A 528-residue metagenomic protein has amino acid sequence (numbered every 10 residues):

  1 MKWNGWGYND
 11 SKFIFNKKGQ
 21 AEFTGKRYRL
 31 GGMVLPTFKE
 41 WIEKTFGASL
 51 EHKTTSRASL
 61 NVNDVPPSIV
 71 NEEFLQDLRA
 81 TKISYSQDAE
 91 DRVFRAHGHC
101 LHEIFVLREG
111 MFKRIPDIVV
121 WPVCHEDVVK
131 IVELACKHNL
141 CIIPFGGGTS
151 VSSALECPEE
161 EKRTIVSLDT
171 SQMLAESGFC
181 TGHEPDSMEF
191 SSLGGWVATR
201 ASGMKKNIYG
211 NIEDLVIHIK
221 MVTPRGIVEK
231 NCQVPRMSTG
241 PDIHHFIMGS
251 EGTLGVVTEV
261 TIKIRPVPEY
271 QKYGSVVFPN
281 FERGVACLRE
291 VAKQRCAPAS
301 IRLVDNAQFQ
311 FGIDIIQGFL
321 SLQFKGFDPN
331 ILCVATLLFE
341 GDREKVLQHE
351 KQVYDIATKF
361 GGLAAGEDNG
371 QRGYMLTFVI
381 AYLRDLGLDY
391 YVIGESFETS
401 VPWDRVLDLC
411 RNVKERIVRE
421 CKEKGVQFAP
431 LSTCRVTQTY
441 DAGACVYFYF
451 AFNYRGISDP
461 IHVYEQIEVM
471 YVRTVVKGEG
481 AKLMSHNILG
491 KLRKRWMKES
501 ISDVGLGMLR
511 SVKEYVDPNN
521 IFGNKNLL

Functional and structural regions predicted by a protein language model:
M1-R95, G394: Non-catalytic terminal accessory/regulatory regions of metabolic enzymes
G31-H52, S84-V106, V277, V285-M470 (+2 more regions): C-terminal substrate-recognition/cap domain of FAD-linked oxidoreductases
V70-E73, Y85-S171, T181-H183: Glycine-rich N-terminal segment of FAD-binding domains in flavoprotein oxidoreductases, spanning the beta-loop-helix
Y85-A89, V120-P122, C141-G146, S153 (+11 more regions): General beta-strand structural signal in soluble alpha/beta enzymes
H102-E103, A154-S171, A175-F179, S202-E213 (+3 more regions): A glycine- and small-aliphatic-rich helix-loop capping segment at beta-alpha/alpha-beta transitions that lines
L174-R302: FAD-binding subdomain of flavoenzyme oxidoreductases
L489-L528: Activity-critical C-terminal alpha-helical subdomain
